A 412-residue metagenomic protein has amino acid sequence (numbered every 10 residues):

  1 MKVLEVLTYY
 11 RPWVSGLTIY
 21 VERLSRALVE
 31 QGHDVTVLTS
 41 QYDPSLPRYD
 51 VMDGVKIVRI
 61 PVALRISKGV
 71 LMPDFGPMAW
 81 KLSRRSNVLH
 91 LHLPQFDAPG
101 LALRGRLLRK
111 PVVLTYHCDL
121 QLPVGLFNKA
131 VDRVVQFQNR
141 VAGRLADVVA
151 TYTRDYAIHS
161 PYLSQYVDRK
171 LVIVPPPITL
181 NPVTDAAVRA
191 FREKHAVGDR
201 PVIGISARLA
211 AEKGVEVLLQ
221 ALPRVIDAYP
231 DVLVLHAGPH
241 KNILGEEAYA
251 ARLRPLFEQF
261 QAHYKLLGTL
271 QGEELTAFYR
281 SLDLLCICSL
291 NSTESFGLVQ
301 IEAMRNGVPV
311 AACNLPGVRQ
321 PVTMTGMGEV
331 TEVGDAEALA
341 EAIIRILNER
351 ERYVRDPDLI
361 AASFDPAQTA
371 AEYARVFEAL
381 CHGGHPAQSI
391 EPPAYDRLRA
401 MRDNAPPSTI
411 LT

Functional and structural regions predicted by a protein language model:
S45, L89-Y116, L120-Q121: An aromatic- and histidine-rich active-site surface loop
P111, L120-L145, I158, T184-V188: Nucleotide-sugar donor phosphate/pyrophosphate-binding loop at the beta->alpha transition of glycosyltransferases
Q136, R140-I173, I178-P182: A short, active-site helix/loop in glycosyltransferases that binds the activated sugar's phosphate group
A150, A196-K213, L219-L222, L235: Conserved donor-binding/catalytic core segment of Leloir-type glycosyltransferases
I178, L233-R252: Glycosyltransferase donor-sugar binding loop
E247-E273: Nucleotide-activated donor-binding/catalytic signature segment of Leloir-type glycosyltransferases, i.e., the conserved
P309-A312: Short hydrophobic beta-strand element within catalytic cores of glycosyltransferases and related nucleotide-activated
M324-A336, I344-E351: Conserved acidic donor-binding segment of nucleotide-sugar-dependent glycosyltransferases
